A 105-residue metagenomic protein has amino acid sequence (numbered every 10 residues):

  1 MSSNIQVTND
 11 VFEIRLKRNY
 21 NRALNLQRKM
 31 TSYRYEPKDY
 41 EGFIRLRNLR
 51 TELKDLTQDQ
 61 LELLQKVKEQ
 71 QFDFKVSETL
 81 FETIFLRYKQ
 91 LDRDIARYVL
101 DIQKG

Functional and structural regions predicted by a protein language model:
M1-G105: Charge-rich amphipathic alpha-helical interaction elements
